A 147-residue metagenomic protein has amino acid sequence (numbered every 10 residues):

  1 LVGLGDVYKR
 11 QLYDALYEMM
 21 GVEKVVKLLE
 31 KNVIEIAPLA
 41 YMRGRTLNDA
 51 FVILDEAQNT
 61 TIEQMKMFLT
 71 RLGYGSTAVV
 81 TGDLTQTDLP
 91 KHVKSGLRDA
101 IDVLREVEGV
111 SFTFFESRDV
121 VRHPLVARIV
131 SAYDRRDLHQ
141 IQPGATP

Functional and structural regions predicted by a protein language model:
L1-Y8: Short, small-residue-biased leader/transition segments that mark boundaries at the very start of proteins
K9-Y13: Conserved nucleotide-sensing/catalytic segment adjacent to the nucleotide-binding pocket in NTP-handling enzymes
M20-K27: Active-site phosphate-binding and catalytic loops of NTP-dependent enzymes
L28-V33, Y41-A50: Short basic/glycine-enriched coil/helix segment immediately N-terminal to the Walker B
N32-L39, T61-E63: Short gly/ser/thr-rich secondary-structure transition/capping motifs
A40, T81-T85, R118: A short beta-strand-to-loop transition that corresponds to the Sensor-1 phosphate-sensing loop of AAA+ P-loop ATPases
D49-F51, T60, Q64-D99: Conserved P-loop NTPase nucleotide-binding/switch module
I101-G144: Conserved coupling/interface region of RecA-like P-loop/ASCE motor cores
